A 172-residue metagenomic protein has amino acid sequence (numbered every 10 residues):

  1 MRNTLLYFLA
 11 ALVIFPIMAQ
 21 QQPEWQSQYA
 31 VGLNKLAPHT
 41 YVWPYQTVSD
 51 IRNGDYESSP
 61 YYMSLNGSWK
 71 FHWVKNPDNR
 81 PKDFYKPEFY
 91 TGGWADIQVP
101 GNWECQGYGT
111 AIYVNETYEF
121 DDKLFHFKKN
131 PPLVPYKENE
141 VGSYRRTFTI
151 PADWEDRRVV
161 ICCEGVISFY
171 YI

Functional and structural regions predicted by a protein language model:
M1-Q21: Bacterial Sec-dependent N-terminal signal peptides
L6, P16, Y62, P87 (+2 more regions): Generic structural signal for beta-strand residues in well-ordered domains
Q20-S64, S68-K70: N-terminal pre-domain segments of enzymes
E24-G32, R52-Y56, K70-V74, N102 (+3 more regions): Accessory beta-strand-rich segments of carbohydrate-active enzymes
M63, I97, R146-F148: Generic detection of short hydrophobic beta-strand segments and adjacent strand-loop junctions
L65-V141: Core domains of carbohydrate- and sulfate-ester-processing enzymes
